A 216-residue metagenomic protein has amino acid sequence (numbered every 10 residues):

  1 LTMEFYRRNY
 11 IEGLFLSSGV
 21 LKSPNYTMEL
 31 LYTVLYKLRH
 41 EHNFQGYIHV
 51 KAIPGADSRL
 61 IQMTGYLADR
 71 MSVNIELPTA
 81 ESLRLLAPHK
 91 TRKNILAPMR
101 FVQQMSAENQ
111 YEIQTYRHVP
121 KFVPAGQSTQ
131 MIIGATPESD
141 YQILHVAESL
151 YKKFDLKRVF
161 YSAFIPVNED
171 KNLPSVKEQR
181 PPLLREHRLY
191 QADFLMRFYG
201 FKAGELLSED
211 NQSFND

Functional and structural regions predicted by a protein language model:
L1-T129, G134-P137, L150, N168-E178: Conserved Radical SAM active-site core
I11, E108, L156, F198-E205: Intrinsically disordered or highly flexible coil/loop and linker segments, enriched in small and charged/polar residues
A80-L83, Y161, D193: Generic secondary-structure boundary/loop-capping signal
Y111-R117, Y161, F201-S208: Flexible, glycine/charged-enriched surface loops at secondary-structure junctions
T129, D140-L184, Y190: A conserved active-site cap/scaffold subdomain adjacent to cofactor or substrate pockets
E169-D216: Long, highly charged, low-complexity intrinsically disordered interaction regions that mediate electrostatic DNA/RNA
